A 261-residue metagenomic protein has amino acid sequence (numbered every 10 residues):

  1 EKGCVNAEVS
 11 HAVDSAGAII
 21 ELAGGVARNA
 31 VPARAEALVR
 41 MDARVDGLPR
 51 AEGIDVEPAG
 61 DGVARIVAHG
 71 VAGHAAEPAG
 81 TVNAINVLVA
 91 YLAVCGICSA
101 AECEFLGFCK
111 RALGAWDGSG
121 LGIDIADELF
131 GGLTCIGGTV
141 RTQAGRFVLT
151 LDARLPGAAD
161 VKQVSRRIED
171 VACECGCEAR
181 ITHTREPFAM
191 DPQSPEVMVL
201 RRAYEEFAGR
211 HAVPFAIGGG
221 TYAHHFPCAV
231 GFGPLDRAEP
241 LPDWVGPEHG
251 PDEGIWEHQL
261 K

Functional and structural regions predicted by a protein language model:
E1-P156: Midchain, well-structured core segments that form catalytic/ion-binding scaffolds
I19, A179, A229-G231: Conserved beta-strand scaffold positions in the cores of enzyme catalytic domains, especially in NTP/NDP-utilizing
V45-I54, V87-C98, R167-G176, P195 (+2 more regions): Generic non-transmembrane alpha-helical segments
G62-A64, H74, E186-A189, G220-Y222: A short acidic, often aromatic-flanked loop/helix-cap motif at beta-alpha or helix-coil junctions that lines enzyme
V67-H74, V148, E178-H183, W244-P251: A short small-residue
A79-V82, S194, G254: Short, conserved loop/turn and helix-capping segments at secondary-structure boundaries that abut family-defining
R141-G219: Substrate-recognition/cap regions that form aromatic- and gly/pro-loop-enriched pockets for small-molecule ligands
Q143, R210-K261: Zn-dependent metallopeptidase/amidohydrolase metal-coordination segment
